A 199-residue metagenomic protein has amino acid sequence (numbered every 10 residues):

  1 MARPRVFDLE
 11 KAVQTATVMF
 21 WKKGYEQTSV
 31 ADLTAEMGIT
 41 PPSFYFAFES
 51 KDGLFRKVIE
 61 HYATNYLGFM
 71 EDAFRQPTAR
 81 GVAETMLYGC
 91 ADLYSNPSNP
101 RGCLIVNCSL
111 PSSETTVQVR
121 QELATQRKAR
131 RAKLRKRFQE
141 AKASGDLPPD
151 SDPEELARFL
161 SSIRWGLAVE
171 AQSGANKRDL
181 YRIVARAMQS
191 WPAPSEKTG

Functional and structural regions predicted by a protein language model:
M1-F7, S151, S195-G199: N-terminal intrinsically disordered/low-complexity leader segments
K11, T15, M19-G53, K57: Helix-turn-helix
K57, E71-R101, P153-L160: Hydrophobic alpha-helical connector segments
E60-Y66: Short, basic, alpha-helical segments at the C-terminal edge of helix-turn-helix-like DNA-binding modules
A83, P97-Q118: Amphipathic alpha-helical segments used for helix-helix packing
L93-N96, E140, L160-R178, S190-G199: Amphipathic C-terminal alpha-helical segment
R101, V106, L110, S151-E170 (+1 more regions): Hydrophobic alpha-helical segments that form the core of small-molecule binding pockets and/or dimer interfaces
V117-A143, E154-E155, R182: Amphipathic alpha-helical packing segments from all-alpha helical-bundle domains
